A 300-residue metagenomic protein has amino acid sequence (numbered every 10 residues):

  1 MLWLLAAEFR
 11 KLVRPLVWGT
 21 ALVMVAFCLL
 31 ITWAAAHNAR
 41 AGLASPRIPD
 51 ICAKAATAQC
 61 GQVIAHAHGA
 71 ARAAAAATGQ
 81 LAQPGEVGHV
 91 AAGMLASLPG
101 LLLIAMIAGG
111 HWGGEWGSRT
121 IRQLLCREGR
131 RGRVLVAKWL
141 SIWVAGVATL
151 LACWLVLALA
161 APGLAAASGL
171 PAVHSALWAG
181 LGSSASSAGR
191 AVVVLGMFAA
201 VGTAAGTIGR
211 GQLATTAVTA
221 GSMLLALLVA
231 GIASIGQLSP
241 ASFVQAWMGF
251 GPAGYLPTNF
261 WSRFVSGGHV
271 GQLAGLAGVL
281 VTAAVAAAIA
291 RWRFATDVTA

Functional and structural regions predicted by a protein language model:
M1-A26: Aromatic- and glycine-rich beta-strand/loop motifs that create alpha-glucan
E8-V13, A277-A300: Junction motif at the cytosolic side of a transmembrane helix
K11, G113, L124-C126, G202 (+1 more regions): Helix-capping/transition residues at the boundaries of transmembrane alpha-helices and the short helical linkers
L12-L16, R130, R210-Q212: Short loop-to-helix capping motifs
M24-H111, V136-G209, T258-G278: Secretory targeting signals
I31-N38, Q212-M248: Transmembrane helix segments
D50-C52, G163-G169, G231-L256: Juxtamembrane non-transmembrane "cap" segments at the membrane-aqueous interface of multi-pass membrane proteins
A105-R127, R131, W139, A300: Transmembrane helix boundary and interhelical loop/hinge segments in multi-pass membrane proteins
